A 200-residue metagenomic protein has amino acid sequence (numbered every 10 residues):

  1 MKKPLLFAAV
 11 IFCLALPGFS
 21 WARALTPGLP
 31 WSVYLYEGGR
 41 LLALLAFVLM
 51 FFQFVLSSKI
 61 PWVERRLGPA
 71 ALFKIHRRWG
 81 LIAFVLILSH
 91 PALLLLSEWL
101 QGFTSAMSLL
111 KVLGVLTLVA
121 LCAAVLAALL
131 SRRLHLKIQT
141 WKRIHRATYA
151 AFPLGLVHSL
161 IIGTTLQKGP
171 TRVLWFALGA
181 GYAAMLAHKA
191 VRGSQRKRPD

Functional and structural regions predicted by a protein language model:
M1-D200: Membrane-embedded alpha-helical bundles that constitute the cytochrome b-like, heme-associated redox core of multi-pass
